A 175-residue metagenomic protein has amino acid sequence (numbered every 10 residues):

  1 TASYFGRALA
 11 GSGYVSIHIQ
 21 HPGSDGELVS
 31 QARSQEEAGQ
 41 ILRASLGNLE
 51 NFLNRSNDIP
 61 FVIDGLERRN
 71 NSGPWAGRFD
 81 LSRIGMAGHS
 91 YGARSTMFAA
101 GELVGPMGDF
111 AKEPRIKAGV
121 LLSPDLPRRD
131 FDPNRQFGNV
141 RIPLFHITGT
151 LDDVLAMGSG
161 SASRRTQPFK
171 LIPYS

Functional and structural regions predicted by a protein language model:
A2-S3, E27-Q31, M97-A100, D130-N134 (+1 more regions): Short, solvent-exposed loop/turn and secondary-structure capping segments
A2-V29: Short amphipathic alpha-helix adjacent to the substrate-entry channel of hydrolases
F5-L9, S34-Q35, L103-V104, Q136-G138 (+1 more regions): Glycine-rich, phosphate-binding/catalytic loops in enzymes
L9, I59, I84: Divalent metal-coordination and catalytic microenvironments
S16, P22-G26, S90-R94, P124-R128 (+1 more regions): Solvent-exposed loop/turn segments at secondary-structure junctions within structured extracellular/periplasmic domains
S34-L81: Alpha/beta-hydrolase active-site loop
V62-N139: Primarily recognizes the serine-hydrolase "nucleophile elbow" in alpha/beta-hydrolase and SGNH/GDSL folds
D109-S175: The feature captures the conserved acid-bearing segment of alpha/beta-hydrolase catalytic domains
